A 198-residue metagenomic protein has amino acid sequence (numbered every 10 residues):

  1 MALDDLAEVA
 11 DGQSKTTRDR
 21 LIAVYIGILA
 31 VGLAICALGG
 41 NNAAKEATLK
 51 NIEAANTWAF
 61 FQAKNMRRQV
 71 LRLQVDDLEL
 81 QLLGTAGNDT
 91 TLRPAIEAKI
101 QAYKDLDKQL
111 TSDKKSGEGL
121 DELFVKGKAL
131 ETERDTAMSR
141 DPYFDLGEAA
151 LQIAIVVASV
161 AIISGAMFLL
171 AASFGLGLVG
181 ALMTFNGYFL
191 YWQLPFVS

Functional and structural regions predicted by a protein language model:
M1-Y25: N-terminal positive-inside, membrane-proximal cytosolic segments immediately preceding the first
R18-Y25, D135-F168: Transmembrane alpha-helical segments and their cytosolic interface motifs in multi-pass membrane proteins
V24-C36: Hydrophobic membrane-insertion alpha-helices, especially the h-region of bacterial N-terminal signal peptides
I28, A150, G175-L178: Hydrophobic residues within alpha-helical transmembrane segments of multi-pass solute transporters/permease subunits
L33-A55: Transmembrane signal-anchor/signal-peptide helices with a preference for the extracytoplasmic
A55-L130: Long, solvent-exposed extracytoplasmic domains/loops
G127-D135, F196-S198: Membrane-interface interhelical loops and short amphipathic "cap" helices that link adjacent transmembrane segments
I155-S198: Alpha-helical transmembrane anchor segments
